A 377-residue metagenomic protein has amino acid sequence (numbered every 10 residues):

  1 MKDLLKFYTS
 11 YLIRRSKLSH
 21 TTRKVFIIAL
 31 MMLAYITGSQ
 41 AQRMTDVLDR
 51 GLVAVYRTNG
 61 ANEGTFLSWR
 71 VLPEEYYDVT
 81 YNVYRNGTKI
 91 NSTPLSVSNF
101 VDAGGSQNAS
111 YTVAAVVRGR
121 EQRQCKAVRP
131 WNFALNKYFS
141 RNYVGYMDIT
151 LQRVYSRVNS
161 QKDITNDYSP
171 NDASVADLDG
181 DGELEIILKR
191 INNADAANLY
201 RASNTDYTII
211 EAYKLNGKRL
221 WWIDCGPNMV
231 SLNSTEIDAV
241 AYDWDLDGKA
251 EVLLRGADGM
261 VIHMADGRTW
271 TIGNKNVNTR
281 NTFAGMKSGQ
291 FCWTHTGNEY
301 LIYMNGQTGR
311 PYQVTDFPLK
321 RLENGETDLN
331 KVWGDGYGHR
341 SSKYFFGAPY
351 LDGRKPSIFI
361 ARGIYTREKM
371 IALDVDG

Functional and structural regions predicted by a protein language model:
M1-T22: N-terminal secretory signal peptides that target proteins for export/translocation
H20-L30: Sec-dependent N-terminal signal peptides
L30-G38: Hydrophobic h-region of N-terminal signal peptides that target proteins for export in Gram-negative bacteria
A41-Q42: Boundary of Sec targeting at the N-terminus
T45-V47, G64, L95-G377: Beta-propeller-forming repeat regions
V53-V55, F66-L72, S174: Short edge beta-strand/loop segments characteristic of extracellular beta-sandwich folds
V55-A61: Short, solvent-exposed loop/linker segments at the N-terminal edge of repeated beta-sheet extracellular domains
R70-N108: Recognizes extended acidic, P/S/T-rich segments that occur within or adjacent to Ig-like beta-sandwich modules
